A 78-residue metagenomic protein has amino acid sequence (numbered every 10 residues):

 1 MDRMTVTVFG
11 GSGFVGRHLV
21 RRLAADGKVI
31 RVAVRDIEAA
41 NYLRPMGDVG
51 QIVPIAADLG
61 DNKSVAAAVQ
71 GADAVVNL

Functional and structural regions predicted by a protein language model:
D2-V29: N-terminal Rossmann NAD(P)H-binding glycine-rich loop of SDR-like oxidoreductase domains
F9, A72-L78: Rossmann-fold scaffold of SDR-type NAD(P)-dependent oxidoreductases
H18, E38, S64: Short Gly/charged-rich anion-binding patches and loops
A33, I55, L78: The conserved SAM/SAH-binding core of class I Rossmann-like methyltransferase domains, concentrating on the hydrophobic
A33-I37, D58-L59: N-terminal Rossmann-fold cofactor-binding loop
N41, P45-A74: Conserved Rossmann-fold cofactor-binding substructure of NAD(P)-dependent oxidoreductases
